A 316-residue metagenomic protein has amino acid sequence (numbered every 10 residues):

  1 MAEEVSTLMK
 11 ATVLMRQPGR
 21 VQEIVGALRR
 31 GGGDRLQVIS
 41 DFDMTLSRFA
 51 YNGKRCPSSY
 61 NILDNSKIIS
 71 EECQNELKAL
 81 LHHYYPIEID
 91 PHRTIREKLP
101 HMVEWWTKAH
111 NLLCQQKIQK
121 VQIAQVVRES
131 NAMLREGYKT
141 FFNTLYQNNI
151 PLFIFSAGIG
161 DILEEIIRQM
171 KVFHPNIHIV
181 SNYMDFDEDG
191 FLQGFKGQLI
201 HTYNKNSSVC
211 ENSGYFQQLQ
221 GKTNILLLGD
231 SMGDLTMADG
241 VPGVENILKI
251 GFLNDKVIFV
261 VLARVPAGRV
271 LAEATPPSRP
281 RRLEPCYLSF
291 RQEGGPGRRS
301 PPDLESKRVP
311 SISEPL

Functional and structural regions predicted by a protein language model:
M1-K10, E129-I154, G158-L316: C-terminal cap/substrate-recognition subdomain and adjoining C-terminal extension of metal-dependent phosphatase-like
A2-F191, R264: Alpha-helical substrate-recognition element adjacent to the catalytic core
